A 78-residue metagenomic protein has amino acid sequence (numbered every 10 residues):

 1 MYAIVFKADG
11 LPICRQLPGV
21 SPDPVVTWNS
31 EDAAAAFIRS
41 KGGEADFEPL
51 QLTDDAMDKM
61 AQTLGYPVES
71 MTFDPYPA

Functional and structural regions predicted by a protein language model:
M1-A78: Conserved NAD+-utilizing ADP-ribose enzyme module
